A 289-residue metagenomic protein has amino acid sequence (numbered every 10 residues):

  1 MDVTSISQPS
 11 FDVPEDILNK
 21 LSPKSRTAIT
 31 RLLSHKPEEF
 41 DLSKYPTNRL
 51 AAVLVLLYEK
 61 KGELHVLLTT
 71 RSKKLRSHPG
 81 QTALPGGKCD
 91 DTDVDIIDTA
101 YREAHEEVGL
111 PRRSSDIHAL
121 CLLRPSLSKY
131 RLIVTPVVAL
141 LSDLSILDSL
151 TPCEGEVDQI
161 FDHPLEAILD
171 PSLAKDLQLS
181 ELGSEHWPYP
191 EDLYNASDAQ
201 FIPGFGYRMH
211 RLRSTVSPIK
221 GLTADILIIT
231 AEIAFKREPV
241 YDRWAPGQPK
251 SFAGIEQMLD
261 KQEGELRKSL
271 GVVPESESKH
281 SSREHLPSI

Functional and structural regions predicted by a protein language model:
M1-S149, E154-V157, E166, P171-I289: N-terminal leader/linker segments that precede catalytic domains of diphosphate-processing enzymes
I160-D162: Segments adjacent to and within acyl-thioester-processing domains across lipid and secondary-metabolism enzymes
